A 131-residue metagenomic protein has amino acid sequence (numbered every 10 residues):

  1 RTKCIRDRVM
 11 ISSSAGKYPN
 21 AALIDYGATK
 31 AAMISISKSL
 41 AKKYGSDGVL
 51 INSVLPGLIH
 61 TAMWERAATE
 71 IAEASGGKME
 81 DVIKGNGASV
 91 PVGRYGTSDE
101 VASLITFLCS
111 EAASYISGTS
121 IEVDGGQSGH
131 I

Functional and structural regions predicted by a protein language model:
S13: Residue(s) in the substrate-gating loop at a strand-loop-helix junction that position the organic substrate next
Y18, R94, T106, S117-I131: Short C-terminal tail/terminal secondary-structure segment of NAD(P)H-dependent dehydrogenase/reductase domains
P19-L23, A28, G45-S46, W64: Active-site "substrate specificity/gating" loop of NAD(P)-dependent dehydrogenases, especially the short-chain
T29, S37: Active-site helix of classical SDR
G45, L50, I116-G118: Short, small/polar-rich loop/turn modules that mediate ligand/substrate recognition or access, typified
L50-P56, H60, C109, E122-D124: Conserved SDR Rossmann-fold cofactor-binding beta-strand/turn motif
P56-R66, E70: Short, flexible catalytic-loop segment of classical short-chain dehydrogenase/reductase
K78, V90-V101: A conserved structural motif in NAD(P)-dependent oxidoreductases
